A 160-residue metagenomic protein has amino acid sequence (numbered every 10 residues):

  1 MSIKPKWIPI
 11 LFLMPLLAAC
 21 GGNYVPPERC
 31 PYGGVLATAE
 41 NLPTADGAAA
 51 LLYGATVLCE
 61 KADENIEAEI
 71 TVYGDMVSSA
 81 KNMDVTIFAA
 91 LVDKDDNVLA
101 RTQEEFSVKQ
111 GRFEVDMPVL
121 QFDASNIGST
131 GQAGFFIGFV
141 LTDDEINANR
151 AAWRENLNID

Functional and structural regions predicted by a protein language model:
M1-I10: Bacterial N-terminal signal peptides that target proteins for export
L16-A19: C-terminal motif of bacterial Sec signal peptides marking the signal peptidase cleavage site
G21-Y24: Bacterial signal peptide processing site
P26-L51: Post-signal peptide N-terminal segment of mature Sec-exported envelope proteins
A55-A68, M76-K81, N126-G128: Short, solvent-exposed beta-strand/turn "edge" segments of beta-rich domains on protein surfaces
K81-I87: Short coil-to-beta strand junction motifs in C2/discoidin
E104-F135, T142: Short, solvent-exposed, Trp/other aromatic-anchored flexible loops in extracytoplasmic proteins
V140-A152: Short acidic/polar inter-strand loop motif in beta-rich domains
